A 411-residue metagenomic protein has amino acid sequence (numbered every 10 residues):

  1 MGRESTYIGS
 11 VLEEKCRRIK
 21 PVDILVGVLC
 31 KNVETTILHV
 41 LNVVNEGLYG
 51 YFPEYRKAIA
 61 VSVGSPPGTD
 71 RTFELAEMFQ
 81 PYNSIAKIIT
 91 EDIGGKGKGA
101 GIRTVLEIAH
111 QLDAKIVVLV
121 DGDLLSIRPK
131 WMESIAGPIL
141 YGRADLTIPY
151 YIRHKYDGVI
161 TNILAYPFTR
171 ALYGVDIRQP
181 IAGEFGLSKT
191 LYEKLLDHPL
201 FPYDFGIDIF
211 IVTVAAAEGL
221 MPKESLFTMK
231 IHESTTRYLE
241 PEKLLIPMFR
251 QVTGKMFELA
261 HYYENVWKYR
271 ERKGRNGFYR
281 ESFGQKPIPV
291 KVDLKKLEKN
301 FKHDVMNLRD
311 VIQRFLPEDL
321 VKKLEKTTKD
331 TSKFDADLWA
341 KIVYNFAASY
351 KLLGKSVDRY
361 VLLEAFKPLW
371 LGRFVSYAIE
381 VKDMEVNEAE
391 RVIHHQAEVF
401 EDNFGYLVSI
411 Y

Functional and structural regions predicted by a protein language model:
M1-E46, Y411: N-proximal low-complexity "stem/linker" segments adjacent to membrane-targeting elements
G2, R250-Y411: Terminal low-complexity segments of carbohydrate-biosynthetic enzymes
V28, F52-G68, E91: Short beta-strand/loop segment that forms part of the nucleotide-sugar
S62, F73-A100: Conserved donor nucleotide-binding strand/loop of the catalytic core
V63-E74, L124: A conserved acidic beta->alpha catalytic loop
A100-I116: Active-site nucleotide-sugar/metal-binding loop of Leloir-type enzymes
A114-L125: Short beta-strand-to-loop acidic/aromatic patch adjacent to the donor-nucleotide binding site
R128-Y150: Conserved donor-nucleotide/metal-binding helix-loop-beta segment in metal-dependent transferases, i.e., the alpha-helix
